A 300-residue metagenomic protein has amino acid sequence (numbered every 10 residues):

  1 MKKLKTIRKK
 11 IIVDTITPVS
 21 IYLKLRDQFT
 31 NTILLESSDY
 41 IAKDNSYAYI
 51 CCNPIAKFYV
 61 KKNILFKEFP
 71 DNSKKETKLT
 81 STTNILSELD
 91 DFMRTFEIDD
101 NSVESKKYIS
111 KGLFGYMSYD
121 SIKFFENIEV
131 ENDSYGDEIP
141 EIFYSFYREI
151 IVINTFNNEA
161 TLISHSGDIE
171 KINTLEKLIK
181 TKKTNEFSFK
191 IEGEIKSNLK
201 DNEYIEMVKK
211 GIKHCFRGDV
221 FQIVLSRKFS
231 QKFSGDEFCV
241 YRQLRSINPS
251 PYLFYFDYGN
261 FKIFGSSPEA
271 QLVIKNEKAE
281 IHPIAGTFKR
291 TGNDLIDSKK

Functional and structural regions predicted by a protein language model:
M1-K300: Extended alpha-helical targeting/anchoring segments, especially N-terminal organellar/secretory targeting helices
